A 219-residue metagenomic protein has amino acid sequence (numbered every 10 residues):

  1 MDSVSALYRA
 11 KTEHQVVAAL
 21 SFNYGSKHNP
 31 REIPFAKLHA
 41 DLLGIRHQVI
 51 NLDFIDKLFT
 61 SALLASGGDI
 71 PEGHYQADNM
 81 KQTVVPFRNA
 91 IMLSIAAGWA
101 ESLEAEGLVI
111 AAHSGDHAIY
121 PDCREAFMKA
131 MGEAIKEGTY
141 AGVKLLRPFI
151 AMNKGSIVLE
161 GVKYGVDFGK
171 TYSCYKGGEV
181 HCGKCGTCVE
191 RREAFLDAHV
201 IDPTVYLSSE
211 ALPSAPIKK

Functional and structural regions predicted by a protein language model:
M1-G165: ATP-dependent adenylation/nucleotidyltransferase module used to activate substrates
H74-D78, V180, E210: Short, glycine- and charge-enriched coil/turn segments that flank and shape catalytic ligand pockets
S94, K170-E193: Local cysteine-cluster metal-coordination motifs and their immediate loop/turn environment, predominantly Fe-S cluster
L108, Y175-H181, V200-S208: Charge-dense, low-complexity polyampholytic segments
D122-A126, I157, T187-C188, A211-A215: Alpha-helix boundary/capping detector
K136, V162, V166, E190-E193 (+1 more regions): A generic structural signal for secondary-structure junctions that act as hinges or helix/strand caps at the edges
V189-R191, F195-K219: Short Fe-S-cluster ligation motifs
